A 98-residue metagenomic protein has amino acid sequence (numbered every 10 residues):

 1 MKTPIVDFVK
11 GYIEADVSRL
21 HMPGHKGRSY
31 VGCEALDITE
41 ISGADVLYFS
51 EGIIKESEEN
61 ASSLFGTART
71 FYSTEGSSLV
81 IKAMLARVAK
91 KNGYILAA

Functional and structural regions predicted by a protein language model:
M1-D37: N-terminal glycine-rich, Lys/His-bearing helix-loop that initiates the first secondary-structure elements of many
K2, K10, K26, K55 (+2 more regions): Context-gated lysine
H25, S73-G76, A98: Acidic/polar N-terminal loop/beta-strand segments that form early-domain functional surfaces
K26-S29, D45, I54, I95: Compositionally biased, intrinsically disordered low-complexity regions
E34-V80, A86-R87: Conserved N-terminal alpha-helix of the aminotransferase class I/II PLP-enzyme fold
A89-A98: Conserved PLP-anchoring active-site segment centered on the Schiff-base-forming lysine
